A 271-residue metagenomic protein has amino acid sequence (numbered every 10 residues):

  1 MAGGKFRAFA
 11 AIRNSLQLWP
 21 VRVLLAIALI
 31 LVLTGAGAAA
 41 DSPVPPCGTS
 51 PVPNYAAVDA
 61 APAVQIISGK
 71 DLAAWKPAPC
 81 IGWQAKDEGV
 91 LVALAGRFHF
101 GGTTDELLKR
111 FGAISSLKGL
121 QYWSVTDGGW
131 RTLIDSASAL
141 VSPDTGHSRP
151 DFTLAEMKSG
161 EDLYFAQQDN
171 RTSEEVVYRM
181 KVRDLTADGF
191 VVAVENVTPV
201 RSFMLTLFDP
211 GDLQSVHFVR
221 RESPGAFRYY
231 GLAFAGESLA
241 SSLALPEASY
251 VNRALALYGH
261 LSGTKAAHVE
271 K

Functional and structural regions predicted by a protein language model:
F9-L25: Bacterial N-terminal signal peptides that target proteins for export
V23-T34: Bacterial N-terminal signal peptides
L33-P43: Bacterial Sec-dependent signal peptides at the C-terminal "C-region" and cleavage site
S42-R171: Hydrophobic ligand-binding cavity/cleft-lining segments
V177-D184, Q214-R220: Hydrophobic/aromatic beta-strand elements that line small-molecule binding cavities or substrate pockets in beta-rich
A193-V200, L232-F234: Generic short beta-strand segments
M204-L243: Beta-strand/loop substructures that line and gate deep hydrophobic ligand-binding cavities in soluble
S242-K271: A conserved amphipathic terminal alpha-helix motif
